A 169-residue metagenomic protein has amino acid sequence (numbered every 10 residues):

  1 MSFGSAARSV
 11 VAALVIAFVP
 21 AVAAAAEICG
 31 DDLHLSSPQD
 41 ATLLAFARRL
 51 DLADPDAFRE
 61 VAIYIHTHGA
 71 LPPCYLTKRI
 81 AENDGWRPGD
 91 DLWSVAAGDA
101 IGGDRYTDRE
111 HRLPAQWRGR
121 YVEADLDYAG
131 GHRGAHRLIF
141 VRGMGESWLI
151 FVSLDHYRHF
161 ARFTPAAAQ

Functional and structural regions predicted by a protein language model:
M1-A6: N-terminal secretory signal peptides that target proteins for export/translocation
S9, A45-R49, P55, I65 (+3 more regions): Generic preference for well-ordered secondary structure
S9-A21: Bacterial N-terminal signal peptides
V19, L50, T67, P72 (+3 more regions): Residue-level detector of functional hotspots within protein domains
V19-A21, T77, H156: Generic detector of short, well-ordered, non-transmembrane alpha-helical segments enriched in hydrophobic residues
A26-G98: N-terminal secretory signal peptides
R79-Q169: Functional cores of ribonucleases/endoribonucleases
